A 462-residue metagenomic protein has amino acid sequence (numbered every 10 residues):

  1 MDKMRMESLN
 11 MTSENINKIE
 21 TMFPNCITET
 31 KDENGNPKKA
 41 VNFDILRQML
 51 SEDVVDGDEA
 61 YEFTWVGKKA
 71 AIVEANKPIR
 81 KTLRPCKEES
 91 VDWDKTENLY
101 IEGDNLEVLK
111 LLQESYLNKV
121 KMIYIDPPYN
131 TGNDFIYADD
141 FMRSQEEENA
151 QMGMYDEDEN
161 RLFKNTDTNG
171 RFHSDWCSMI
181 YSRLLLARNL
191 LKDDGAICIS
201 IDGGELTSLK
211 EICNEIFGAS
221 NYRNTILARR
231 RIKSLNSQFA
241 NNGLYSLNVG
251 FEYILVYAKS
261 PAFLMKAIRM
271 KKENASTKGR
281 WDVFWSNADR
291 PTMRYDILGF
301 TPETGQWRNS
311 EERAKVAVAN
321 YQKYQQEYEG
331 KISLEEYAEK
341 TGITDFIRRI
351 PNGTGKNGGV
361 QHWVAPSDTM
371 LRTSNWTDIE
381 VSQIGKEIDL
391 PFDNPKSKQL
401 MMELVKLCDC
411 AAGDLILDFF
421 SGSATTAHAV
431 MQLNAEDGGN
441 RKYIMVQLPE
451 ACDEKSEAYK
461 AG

Functional and structural regions predicted by a protein language model:
M1, A187, D418-F420: Polar low-complexity intrinsically disordered regions
M1-N42: N-terminal low-complexity, Ser/Thr- and acidic-residue-enriched intrinsically disordered segments
P37-L415, D437, L448-S456: Class I S-adenosyl-L-methionine
I125, G413-L433: A phosphate-binding catalytic loop at a beta-strand-loop-alpha-helix junction that coordinates phosphoryl groups
L433-G439: Post-Walker A helix-loop "phosphate-sensing" segment adjacent to the P-loop in P-loop NTPases
K442: Residues at the starts of beta-strands that form the adenosine-phosphate
M445: Conserved SAM-binding motif I beta-strand of class I
S456-G462: Short, intrinsically disordered, charge-balanced linker/junction segments flanking boundaries in proteins
